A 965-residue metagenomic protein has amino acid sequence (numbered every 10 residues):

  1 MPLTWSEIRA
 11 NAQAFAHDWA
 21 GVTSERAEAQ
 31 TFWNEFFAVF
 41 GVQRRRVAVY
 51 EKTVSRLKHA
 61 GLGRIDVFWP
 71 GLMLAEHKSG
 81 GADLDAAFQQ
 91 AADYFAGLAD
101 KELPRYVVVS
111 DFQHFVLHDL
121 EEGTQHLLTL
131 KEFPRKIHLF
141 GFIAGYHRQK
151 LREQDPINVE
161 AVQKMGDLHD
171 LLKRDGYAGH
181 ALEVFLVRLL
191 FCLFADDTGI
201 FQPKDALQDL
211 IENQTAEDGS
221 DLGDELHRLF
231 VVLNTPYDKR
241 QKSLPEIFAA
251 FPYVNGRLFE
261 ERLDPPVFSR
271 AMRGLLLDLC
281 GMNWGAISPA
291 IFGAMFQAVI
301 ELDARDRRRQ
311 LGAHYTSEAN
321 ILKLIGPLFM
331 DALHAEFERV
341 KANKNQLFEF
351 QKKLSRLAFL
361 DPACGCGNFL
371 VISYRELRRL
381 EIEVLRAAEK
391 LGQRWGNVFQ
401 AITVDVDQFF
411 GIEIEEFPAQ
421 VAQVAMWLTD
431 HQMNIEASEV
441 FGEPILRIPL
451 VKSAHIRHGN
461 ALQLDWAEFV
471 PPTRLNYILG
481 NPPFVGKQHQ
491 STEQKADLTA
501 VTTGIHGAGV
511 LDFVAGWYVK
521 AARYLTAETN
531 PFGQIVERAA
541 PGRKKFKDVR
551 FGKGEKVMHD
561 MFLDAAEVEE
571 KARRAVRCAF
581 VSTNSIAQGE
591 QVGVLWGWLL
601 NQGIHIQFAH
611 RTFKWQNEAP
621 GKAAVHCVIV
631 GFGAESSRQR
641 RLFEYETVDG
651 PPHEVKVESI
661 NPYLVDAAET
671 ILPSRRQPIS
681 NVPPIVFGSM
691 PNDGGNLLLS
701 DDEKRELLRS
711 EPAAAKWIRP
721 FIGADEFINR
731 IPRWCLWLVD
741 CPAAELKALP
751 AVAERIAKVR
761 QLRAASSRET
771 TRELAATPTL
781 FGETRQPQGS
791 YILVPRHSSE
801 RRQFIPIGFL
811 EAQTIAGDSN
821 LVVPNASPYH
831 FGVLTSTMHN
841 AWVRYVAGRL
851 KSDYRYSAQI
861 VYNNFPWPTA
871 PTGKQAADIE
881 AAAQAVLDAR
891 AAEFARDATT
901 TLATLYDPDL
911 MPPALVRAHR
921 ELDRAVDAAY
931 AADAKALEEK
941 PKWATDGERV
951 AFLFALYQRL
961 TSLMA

Functional and structural regions predicted by a protein language model:
M1-Y106, L120-G123, G145-R148, M561 (+2 more regions): A short, conserved, highly charged catalytic patch centered on acidic carboxylates
P2-A16, L130-E376, Q408, I412-V421 (+12 more regions): Preference for the N-terminal adenyl/adenosyl cofactor-binding alpha/beta module
Q13-G21, E76-K78, K150-E153, H169-G176 (+13 more regions): Glycine- and acidic
V47-Y50, D205-Q208, E336-S355, L377-D407 (+1 more regions): Flexible phosphate/Mg2+-sensing switch loops adjacent to catalytic phosphate-binding sites
R56-L62, G80, L84, Q90 (+22 more regions): Signature of N6-adenine DNA methyltransferases within the class I
S79, A96, S637-R641, E646-A881 (+3 more regions): Polybasic, glycine- and aromatic-enriched phosphate-binding surface used to engage nucleic acids
V109, V406, G411, S453 (+1 more regions): Conserved residues in the N-terminal Rossmann fold of short-chain dehydrogenase/reductase
C364, H605, A751-V759, L774 (+1 more regions): Non-catalytic DNA-recognition/assembly elements of restriction-modification systems
